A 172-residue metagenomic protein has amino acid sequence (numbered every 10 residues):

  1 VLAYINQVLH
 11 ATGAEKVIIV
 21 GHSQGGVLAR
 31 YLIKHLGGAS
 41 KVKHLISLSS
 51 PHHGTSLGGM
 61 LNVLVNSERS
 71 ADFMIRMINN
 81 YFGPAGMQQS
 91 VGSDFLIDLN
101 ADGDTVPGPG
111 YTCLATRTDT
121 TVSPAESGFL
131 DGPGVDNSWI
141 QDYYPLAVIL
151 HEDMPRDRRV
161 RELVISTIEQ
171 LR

Functional and structural regions predicted by a protein language model:
V1-I97: Serine-dependent carboxylesterase/thioesterase catalytic core of lipase-like alpha/beta-hydrolase/SGNH enzymes
I5-V8, N100-G103, I168: Hydrophobic, Leu/Ile/Phe/Ala-enriched alpha-helical segments that form helix-helix packing faces
T12, L36, G103, L171-R172: A general structural signal marking secondary-structure boundaries and capping sites
N80-Q89, N100, L146-P155: Active-site rim elements
D104-R172: C-terminal catalytic-base region of ester-bond hydrolases, centering on the histidine of the charge-relay
